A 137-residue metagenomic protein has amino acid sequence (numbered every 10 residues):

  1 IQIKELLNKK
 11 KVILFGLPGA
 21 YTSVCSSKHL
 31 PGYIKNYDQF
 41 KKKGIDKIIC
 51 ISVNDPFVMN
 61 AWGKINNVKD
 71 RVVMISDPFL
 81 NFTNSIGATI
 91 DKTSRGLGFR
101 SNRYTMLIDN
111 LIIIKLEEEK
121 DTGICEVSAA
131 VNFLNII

Functional and structural regions predicted by a protein language model:
I1-I137: Chalcogenol-based redox active-site neighborhoods
